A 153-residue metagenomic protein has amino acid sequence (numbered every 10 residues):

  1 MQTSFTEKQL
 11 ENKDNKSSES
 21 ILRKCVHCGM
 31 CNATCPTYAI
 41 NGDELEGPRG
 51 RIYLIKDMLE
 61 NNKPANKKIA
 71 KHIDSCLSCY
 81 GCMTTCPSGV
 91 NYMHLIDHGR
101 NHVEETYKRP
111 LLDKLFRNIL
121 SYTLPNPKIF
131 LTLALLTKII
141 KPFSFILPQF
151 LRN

Functional and structural regions predicted by a protein language model:
M1-I73: Ferredoxin-type iron-sulfur electron-transfer modules and their immediate structural context
I52-N153: Iron-sulfur-cluster electron-transfer modules
